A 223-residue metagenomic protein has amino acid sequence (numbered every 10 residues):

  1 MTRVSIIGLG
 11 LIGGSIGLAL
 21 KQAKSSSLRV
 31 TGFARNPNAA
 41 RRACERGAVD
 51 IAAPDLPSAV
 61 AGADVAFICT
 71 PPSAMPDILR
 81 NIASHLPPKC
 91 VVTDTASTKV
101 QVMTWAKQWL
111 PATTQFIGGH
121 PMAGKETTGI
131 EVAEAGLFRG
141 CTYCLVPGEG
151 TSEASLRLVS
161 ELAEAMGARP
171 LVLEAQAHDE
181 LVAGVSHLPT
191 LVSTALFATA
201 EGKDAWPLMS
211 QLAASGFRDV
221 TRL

Functional and structural regions predicted by a protein language model:
M1-R3, K89, G140: Phosphate-coordination loops involved in phosphoryl transfer and adenosine-cofactor binding
M1-V65: NAD(P)+-binding Rossmann beta1-loop-alpha1 motif at the extreme N-terminus of oxidoreductases
R3, S27-R29, Q115, T142 (+1 more regions): Residues at the starts of beta-strands that form the adenosine-phosphate
R35, T70, T95: Short beta->alpha hinge that forms the Motif I/post-I loop of the SAM-binding pocket
L56-V91: Rossmann-like NAD(P)-binding element
I78-E131: Rossmann-like NAD(P)(H) cofactor-binding subdomain of soluble oxidoreductases
L137-R222: Internal alpha-helical scaffold of NAD(P)-dependent oxidoreductase catalytic cores
